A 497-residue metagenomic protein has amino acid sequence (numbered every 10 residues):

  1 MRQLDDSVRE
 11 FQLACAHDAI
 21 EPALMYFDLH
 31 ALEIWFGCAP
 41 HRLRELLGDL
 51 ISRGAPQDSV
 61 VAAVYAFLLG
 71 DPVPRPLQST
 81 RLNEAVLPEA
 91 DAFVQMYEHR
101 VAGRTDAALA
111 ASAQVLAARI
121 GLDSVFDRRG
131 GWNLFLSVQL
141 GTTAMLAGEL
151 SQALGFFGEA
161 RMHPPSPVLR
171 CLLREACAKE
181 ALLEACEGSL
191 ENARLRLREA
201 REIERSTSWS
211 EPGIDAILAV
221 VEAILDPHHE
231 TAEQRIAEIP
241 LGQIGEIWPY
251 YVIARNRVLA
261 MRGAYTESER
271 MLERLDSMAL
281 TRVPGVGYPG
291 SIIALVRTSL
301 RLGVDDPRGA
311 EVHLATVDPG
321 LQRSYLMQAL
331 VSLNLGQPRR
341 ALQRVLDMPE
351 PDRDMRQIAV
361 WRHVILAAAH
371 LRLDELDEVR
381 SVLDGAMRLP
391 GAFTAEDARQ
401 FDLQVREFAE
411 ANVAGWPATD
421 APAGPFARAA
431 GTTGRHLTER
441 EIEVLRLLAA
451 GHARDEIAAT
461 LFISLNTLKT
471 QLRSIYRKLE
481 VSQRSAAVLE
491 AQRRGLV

Functional and structural regions predicted by a protein language model:
M1-Q57: Extended alpha-helical scaffolding segments used for macromolecular assembly and cargo binding
L13, L29, E33, Y65-L68 (+8 more regions): Residue-level signature for tetratricopeptide repeat
H17, G37, L69-P72, A102 (+8 more regions): Structural motif corresponding to the intra-repeat A-B loop/turn of tetratricopeptide repeats
A19-E21, E84-Y97, D123-Q139, H163-E180 (+8 more regions): Alpha-solenoid helical repeat architecture
L47-I253: Internal alpha-solenoid helical repeat scaffolds
A294-E439, R446, D455, A459-F462: Linker/hinge segments immediately adjacent to helix-turn-helix/homeobox DNA-binding domains
G424-R473, R477-S482, A486-V497: Helix-turn-helix DNA-binding segment
